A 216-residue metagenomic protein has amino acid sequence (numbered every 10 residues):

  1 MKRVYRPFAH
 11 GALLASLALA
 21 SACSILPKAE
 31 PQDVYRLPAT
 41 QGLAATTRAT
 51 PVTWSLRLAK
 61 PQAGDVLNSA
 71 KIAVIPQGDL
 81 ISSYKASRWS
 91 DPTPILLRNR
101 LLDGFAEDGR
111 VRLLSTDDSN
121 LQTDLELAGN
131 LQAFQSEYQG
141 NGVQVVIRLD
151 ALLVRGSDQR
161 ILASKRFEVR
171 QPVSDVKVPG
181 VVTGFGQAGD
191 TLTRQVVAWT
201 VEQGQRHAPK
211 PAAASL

Functional and structural regions predicted by a protein language model:
K2-A12: Bacterial N-terminal signal peptides that target proteins for export
L19-A22: C-terminal motif of bacterial Sec signal peptides marking the signal peptidase cleavage site
S24-A45, V52, D103, D108-D158 (+1 more regions): Surface-exposed short loop/turn segments
S24-T93, Q203-L216: A structural "domain/chain start" motif
P61, N130-F134, E168-V169: Generic short beta-strand segments
L80-S87, S157-A198: Short secondary-structure boundary motifs at beta->alpha junctions and helix caps
P94, R98-L102, D108, G189 (+2 more regions): Extracytoplasmic/secreted envelope proteins and their assembly/folding machinery, especially bacterial periplasmic
